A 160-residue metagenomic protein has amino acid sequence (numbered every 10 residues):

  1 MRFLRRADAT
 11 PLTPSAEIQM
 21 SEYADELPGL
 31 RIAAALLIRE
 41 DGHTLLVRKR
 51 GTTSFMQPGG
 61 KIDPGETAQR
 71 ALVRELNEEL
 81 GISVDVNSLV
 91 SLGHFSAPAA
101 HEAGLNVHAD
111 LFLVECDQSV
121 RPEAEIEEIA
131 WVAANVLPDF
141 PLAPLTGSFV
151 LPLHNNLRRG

Functional and structural regions predicted by a protein language model:
M1-Q19: N-terminal amphipathic/basic-hydrophobic helices that include classical n-h-c signal peptides and signal-anchor
R2-R6, R50-F55, R121-G160: Nudix hydrolase/Nudix homology domain
P14-T44, K61: Conserved N-terminal beta-strand and adjoining loop/helix that marks the start of the Nudix/MutT-like hydrolase domain
R39, H43-E79, S83: Conserved Nudix-box catalytic region and its N-terminal flanking loop in Nudix hydrolases and closely related
R39-G42, E115-S119, A134-V136: Short loop segments at secondary-structure junctions
V47, L92-H94, E125: Residue-level detector of high-confidence beta-strand sites
S83-G93: A short coil-to-beta-strand element that immediately follows conserved catalytic motifs
F95-R121, A130, L153: Active-site-adjacent beta-strand/loop module that shapes the phosphate/pyrophosphate-binding cleft
